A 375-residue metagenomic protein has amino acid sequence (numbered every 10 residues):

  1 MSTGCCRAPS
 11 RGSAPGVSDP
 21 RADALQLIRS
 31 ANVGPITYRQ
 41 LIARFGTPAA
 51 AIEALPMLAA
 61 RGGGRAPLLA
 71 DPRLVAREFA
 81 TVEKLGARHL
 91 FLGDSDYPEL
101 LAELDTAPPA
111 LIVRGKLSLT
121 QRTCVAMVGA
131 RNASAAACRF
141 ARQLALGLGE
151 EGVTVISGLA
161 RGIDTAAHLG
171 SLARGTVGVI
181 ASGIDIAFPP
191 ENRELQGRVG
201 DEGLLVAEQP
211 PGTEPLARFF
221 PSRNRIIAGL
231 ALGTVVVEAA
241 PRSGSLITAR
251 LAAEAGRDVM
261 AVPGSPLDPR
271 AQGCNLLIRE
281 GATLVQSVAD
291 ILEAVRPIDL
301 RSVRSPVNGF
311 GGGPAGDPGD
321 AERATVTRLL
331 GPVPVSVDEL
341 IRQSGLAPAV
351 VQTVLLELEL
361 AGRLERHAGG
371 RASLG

Functional and structural regions predicted by a protein language model:
M1-P15: Class I Rossmann-like S-adenosyl-L-methionine
G4-C5, R44, A54-L58, A294 (+1 more regions): Short acidic/histidine-centered micro-motifs embedded in hydrophobic/aromatic stretches that mark compact functional
C5, L41, V354: Residues in the recognition helix of alpha-helical DNA-binding motifs
R11-D96, A361-G375: Short, small/acidic-rich helices and loops at N termini and domain boundaries of DNA replication/processing enzymes
G16-P20, F91-G375: Glycine-biased, small-residue-rich flexible motifs in mid-sequence functional cores and linkers
